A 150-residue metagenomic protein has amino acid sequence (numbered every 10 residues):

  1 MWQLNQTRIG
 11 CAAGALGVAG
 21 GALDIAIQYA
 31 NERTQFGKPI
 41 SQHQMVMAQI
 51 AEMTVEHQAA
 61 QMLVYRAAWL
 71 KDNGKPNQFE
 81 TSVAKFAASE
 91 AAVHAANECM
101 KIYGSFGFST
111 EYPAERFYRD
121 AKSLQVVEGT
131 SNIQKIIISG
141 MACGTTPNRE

Functional and structural regions predicted by a protein language model:
M1-E150: Alpha-helical interface subdomain recognition
